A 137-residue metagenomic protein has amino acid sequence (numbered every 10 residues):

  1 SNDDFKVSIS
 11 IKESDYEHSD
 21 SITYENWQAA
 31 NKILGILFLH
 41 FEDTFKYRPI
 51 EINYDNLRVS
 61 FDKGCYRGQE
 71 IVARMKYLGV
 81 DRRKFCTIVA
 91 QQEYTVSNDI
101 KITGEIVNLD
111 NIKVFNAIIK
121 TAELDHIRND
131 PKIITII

Functional and structural regions predicted by a protein language model:
S1-L37: Acidic, low-complexity central loop/insert segments
Y24, A30, L34-F38, E42-D43 (+2 more regions): Glycine-rich, small/acidic residue-mixed loop/short-helix segments
R48: A translation/RNA-centric and nucleic-acid-associated enzymatic feature enriched in Class II aminoacyl-tRNA synthetases
F61-D62: Short, conserved secondary-structure segments in the cores of folded domains
Q69-E70: Structural motif
